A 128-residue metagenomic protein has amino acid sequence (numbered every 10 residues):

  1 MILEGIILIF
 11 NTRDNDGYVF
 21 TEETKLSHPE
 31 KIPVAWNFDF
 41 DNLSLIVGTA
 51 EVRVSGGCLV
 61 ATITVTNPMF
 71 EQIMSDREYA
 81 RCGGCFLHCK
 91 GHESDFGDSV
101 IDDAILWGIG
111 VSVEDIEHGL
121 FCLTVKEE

Functional and structural regions predicted by a protein language model:
M1-E128: Signature of dsDNA virion morphogenesis modules
